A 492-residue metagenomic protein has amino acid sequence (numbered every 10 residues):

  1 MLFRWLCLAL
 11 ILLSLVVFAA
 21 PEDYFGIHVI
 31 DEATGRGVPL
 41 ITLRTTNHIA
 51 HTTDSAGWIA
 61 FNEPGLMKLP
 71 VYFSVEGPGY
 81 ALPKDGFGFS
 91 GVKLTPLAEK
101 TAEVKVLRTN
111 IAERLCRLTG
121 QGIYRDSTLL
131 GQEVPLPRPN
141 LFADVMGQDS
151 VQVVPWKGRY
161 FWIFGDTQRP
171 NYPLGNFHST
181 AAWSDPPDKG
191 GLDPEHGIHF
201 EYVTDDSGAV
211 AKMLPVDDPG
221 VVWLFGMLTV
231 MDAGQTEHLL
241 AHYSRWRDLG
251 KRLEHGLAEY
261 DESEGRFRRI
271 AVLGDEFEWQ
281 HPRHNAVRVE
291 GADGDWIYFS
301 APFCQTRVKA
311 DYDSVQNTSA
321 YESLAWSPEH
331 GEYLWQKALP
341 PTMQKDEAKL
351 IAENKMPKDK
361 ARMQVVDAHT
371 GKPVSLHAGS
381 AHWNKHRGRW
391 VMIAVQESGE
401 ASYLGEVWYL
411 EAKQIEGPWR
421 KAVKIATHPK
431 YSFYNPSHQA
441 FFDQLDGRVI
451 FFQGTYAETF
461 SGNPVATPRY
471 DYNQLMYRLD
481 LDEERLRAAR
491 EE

Functional and structural regions predicted by a protein language model:
W5-V16: Bacterial N-terminal signal peptides
L15-F25: Beta-strand-rich domain onsets/edges
D23-F25, A33-N47: Short, ordered, surface-exposed loop/turn motifs in non-cytosolic proteins
N47-E63: Short, acidic Ser/Thr/Gly-rich low-complexity loop/linker segments typical of extracellular and cell-surface proteins
L66-K93: A short, solvent-exposed loop/turn motif at the edges and junctions of modular extracellular/periplasmic domains
G91-T101: Solvent-exposed, conformationally flexible loop/turn segments
E99-A102, V106-M146, P155-G220, T229-W279 (+4 more regions): Beta-rich carbohydrate-recognition and catalytic domains
D149-Q152, V216-P219, W223-L228, R283-V287 (+2 more regions): Beta-propeller and closely related beta-sheet repeat lectin domains
